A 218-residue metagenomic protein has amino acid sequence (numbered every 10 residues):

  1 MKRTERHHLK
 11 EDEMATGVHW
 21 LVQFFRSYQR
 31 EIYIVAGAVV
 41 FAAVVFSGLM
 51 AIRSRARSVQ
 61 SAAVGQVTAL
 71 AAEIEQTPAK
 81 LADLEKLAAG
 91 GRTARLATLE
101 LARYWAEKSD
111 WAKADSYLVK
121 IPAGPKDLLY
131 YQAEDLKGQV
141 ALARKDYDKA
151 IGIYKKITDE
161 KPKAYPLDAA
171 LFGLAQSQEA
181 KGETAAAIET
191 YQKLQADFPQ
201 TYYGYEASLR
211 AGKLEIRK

Functional and structural regions predicted by a protein language model:
M1-K218: Acidic, polar-rich low-complexity tracts and alpha-helical solenoid repeat scaffolds
